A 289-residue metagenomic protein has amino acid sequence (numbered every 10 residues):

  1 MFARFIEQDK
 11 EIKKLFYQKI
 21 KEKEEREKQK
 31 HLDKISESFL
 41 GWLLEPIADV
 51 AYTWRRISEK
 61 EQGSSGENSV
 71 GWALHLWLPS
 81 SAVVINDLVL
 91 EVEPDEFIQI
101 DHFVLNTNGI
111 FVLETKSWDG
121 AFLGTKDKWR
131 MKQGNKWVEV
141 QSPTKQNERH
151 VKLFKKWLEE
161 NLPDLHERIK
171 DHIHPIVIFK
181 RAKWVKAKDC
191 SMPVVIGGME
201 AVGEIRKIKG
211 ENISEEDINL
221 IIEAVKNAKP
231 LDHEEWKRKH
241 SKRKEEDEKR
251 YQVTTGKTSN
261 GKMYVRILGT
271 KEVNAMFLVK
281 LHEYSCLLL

Functional and structural regions predicted by a protein language model:
M1-I98, R130-L289: Surface-exposed interaction regions that form or flank ligand-binding interfaces
I85, Q99, I110-E114: Short hydrophobic-acidic sequence motifs that mark active-site Asp/Glu residues
I98-L105: Short acidic loop-to-beta-strand element that houses the catalytic metal-binding Asp/Glu of nuclease active sites
L105-K128: Active-site beta-strand-loop-beta-strand hairpin of nuclease catalytic cores that positions key catalytic residues
